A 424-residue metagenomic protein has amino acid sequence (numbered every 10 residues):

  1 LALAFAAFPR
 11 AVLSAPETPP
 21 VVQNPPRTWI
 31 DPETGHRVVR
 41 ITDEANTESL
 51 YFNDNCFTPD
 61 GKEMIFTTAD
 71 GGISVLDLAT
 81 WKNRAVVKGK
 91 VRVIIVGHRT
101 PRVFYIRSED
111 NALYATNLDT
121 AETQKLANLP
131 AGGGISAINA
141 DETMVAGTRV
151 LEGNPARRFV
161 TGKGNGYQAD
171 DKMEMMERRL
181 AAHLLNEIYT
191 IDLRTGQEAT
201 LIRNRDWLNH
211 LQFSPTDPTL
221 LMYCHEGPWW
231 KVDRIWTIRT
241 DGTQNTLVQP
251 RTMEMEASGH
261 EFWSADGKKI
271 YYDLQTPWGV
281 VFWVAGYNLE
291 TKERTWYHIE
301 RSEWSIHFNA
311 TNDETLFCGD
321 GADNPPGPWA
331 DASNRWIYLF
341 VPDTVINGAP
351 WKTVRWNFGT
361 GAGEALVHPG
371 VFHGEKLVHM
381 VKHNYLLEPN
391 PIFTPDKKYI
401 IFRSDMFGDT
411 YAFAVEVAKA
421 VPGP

Functional and structural regions predicted by a protein language model:
A15-V39, E177-Y189, T360-V367: Blade/loop signatures of beta-propeller domains
W29-S49, P369-M380: A short helix->beta-strand "capping" segment at the edge of beta-propeller domains
T47-I65, G89-I106, P130-T148, R203-C224 (+3 more regions): Conserved beta-propeller blade repeats
M64-D70, R102-L118, A127, A146-E152 (+7 more regions): Beta-strand C-termini and the immediately following turn/loop, strongest in propeller blades
D77-W81, N117-A121, D192-G196, R239-T243 (+3 more regions): Short loop/turn segments that connect beta-strands within beta-propeller blades
G89-E187, G196, T200-R203: Asp-box/WD-like beta-propeller blade repeats and closely related beta-sheet repeat scaffolds
D273, W278-W283, H298-F372: Loop/turn-rich, solvent-exposed surfaces of beta-rich toroidal or solenoidal domains
L387-P424: Blade-level signature of beta-propeller repeat domains, shared across WD40, Kelch, NHL, RCC1 and BNR/Asp-box propellers
